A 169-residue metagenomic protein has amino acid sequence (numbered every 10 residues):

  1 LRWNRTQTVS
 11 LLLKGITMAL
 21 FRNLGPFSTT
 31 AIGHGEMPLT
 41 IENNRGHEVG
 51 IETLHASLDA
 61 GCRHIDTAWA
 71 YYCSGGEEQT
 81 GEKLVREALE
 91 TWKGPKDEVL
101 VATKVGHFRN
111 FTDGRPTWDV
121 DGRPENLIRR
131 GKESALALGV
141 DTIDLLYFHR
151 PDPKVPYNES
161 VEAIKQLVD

Functional and structural regions predicted by a protein language model:
N4, L13-L100: N-terminal binding-site loop/beta-alpha segment at the start of enzyme catalytic domains that lines or forms
M37-L39, A68-A70, K104-F108, F148-P151: Active-site beta-loop-alpha junctions enriched in small/polar residues
A70-Y71, W92-G122: Structural motif corresponding to the early beta-alpha repeats
S74-E78, F108-N110, V155: Acidic pyrophosphate-coordinating catalytic loop
L84-A88, L100, K104, N126-E133 (+1 more regions): Generic beta-strand or strand-like secondary-structure segments
T112-D169: Glycine/proline-rich, positively charged, aromatic-decorated active-site loop/lid region on the catalytic face
